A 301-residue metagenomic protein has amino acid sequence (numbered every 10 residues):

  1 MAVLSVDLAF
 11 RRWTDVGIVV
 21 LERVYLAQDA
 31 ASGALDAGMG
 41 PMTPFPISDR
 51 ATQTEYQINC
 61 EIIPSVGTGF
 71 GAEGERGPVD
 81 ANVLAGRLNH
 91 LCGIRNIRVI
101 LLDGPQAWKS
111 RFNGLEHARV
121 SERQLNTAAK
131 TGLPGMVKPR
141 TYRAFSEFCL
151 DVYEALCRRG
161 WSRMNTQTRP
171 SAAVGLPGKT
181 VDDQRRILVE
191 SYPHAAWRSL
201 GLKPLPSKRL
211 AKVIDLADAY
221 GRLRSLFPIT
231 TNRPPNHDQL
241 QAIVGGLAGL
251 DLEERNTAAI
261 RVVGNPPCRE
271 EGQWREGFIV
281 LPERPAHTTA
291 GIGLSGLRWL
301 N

Functional and structural regions predicted by a protein language model:
M1-L4, L8-N301: RNase H-like (RuvC/DEDD) metal-dependent nuclease/polynucleotide-processing core
